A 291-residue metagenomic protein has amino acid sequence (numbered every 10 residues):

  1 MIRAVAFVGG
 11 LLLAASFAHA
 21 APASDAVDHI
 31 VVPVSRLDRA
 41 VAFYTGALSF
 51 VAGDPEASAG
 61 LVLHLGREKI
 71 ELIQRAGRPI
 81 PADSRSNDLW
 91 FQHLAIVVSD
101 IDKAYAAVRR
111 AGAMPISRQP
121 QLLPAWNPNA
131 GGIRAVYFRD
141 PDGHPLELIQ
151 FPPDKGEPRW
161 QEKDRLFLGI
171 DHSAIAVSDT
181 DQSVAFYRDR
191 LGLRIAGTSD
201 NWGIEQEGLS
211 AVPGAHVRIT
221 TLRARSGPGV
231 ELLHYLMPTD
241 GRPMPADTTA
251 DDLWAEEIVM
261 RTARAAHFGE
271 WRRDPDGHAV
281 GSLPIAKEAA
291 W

Functional and structural regions predicted by a protein language model:
M1-I2: N-terminal secretory signal peptides that target proteins for export/translocation
V5-S16: Bacterial N-terminal signal peptides
A20-V41, F91-I96, I149-V184, R190 (+5 more regions): N-terminal beta-strand motif that seeds the catalytic metal site of vicinal oxygen chelate
A26-S35, A59-E71, A82-V108, I133-R139 (+3 more regions): Vicinal oxygen chelate
V32-K69, K103, R110, W126-G131 (+2 more regions): Core segments of cupin and vicinal oxygen chelate
A42, G46, A52-G53, N87-W90 (+10 more regions): Extended intrinsically disordered, low-complexity coil regions enriched in Ser, Thr, Gly, Ala and often Pro
G53, L146, A196, V280-G281: Generic structural signal for well-ordered beta-strand positions
L72-Q74, V136-W160, A279-V280: Short, structured interface segments
